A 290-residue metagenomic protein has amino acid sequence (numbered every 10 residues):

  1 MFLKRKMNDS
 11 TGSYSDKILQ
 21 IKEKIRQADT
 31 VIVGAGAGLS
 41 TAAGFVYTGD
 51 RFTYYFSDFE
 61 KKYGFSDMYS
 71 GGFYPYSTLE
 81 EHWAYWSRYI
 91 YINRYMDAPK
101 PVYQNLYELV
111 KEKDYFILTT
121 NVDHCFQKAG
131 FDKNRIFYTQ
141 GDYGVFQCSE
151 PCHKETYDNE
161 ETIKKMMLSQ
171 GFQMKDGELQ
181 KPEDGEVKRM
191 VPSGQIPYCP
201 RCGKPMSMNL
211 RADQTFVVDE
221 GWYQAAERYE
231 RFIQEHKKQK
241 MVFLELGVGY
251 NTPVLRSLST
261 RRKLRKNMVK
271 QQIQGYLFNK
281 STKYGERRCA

Functional and structural regions predicted by a protein language model:
M1-A290: Conserved catalytic alpha/beta core of Sir2/sirtuin-type deacylases, generalized to analogous enzyme cores that bind
